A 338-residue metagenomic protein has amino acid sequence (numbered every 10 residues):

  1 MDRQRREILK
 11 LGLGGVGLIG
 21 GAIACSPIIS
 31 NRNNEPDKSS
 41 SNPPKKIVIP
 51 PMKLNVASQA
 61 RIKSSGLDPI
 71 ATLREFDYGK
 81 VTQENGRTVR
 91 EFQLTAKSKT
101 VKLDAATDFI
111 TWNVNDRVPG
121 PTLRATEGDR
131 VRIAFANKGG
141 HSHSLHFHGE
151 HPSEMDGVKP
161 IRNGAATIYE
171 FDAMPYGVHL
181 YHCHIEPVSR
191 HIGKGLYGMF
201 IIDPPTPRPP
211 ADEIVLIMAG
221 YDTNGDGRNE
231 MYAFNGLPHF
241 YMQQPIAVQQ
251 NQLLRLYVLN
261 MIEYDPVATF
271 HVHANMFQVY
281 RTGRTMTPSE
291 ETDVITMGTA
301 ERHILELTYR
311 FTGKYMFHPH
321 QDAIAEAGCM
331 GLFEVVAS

Functional and structural regions predicted by a protein language model:
D2-S338: Copper-binding active sites and cupredoxin-like electron-transfer domains, recognizing His/Cys-rich ligand loops
